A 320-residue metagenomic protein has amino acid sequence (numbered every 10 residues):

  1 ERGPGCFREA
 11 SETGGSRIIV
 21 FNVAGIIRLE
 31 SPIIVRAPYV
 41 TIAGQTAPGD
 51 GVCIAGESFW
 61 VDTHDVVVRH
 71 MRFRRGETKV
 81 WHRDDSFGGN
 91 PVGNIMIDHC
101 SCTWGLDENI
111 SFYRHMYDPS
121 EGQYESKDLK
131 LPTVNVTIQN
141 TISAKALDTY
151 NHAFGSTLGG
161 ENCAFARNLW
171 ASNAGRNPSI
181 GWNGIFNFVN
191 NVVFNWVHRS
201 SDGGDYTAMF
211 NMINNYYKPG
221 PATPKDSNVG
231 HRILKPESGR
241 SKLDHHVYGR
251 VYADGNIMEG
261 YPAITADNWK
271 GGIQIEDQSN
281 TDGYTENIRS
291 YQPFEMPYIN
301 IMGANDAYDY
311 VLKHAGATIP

Functional and structural regions predicted by a protein language model:
E1-R2, I19-F21: Solvent-exposed adhesion/ligand-recognition segments of exported proteins
P4-G15, I27-A43, G51-R69, R75-V92: Extracellular beta-strand-rich solenoid/capping regions of secreted or surface-exposed proteins that bind or remodel
R17-I18, G260: Short secondary-structure junctions and interdomain/linker hinges
V20-V23, N177: Acidic, glycine-rich low-complexity segments
P32-R36, V52-D62, V80, D85-P91 (+8 more regions): Glycine-rich beta-solenoid repeat tracts in large extracellular/virion proteins
Y39, G44, H64-R75, G93-E108 (+5 more regions): Right-handed parallel beta-helix
I180-W182, N187-P320: Extracellular beta-rich repeat passengers
